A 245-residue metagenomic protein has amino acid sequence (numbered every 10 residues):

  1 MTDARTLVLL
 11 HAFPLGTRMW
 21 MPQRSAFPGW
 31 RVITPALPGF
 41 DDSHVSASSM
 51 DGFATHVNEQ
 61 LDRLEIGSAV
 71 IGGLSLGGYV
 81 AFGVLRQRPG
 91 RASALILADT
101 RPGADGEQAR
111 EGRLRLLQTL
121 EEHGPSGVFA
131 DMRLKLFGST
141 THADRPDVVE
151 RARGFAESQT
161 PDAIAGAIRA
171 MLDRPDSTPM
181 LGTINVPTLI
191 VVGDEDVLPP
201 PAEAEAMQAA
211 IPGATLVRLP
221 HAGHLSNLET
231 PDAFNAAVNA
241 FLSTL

Functional and structural regions predicted by a protein language model:
A12-L15, S75: Active-site glycine-rich loops that stabilize anionic/oxyanionic intermediates across multiple enzyme folds
R18-S25, W30-G72, R86-R88, A236-N239: Active-site loop/oxyanion-hole signature of alpha/beta-hydrolase fold enzymes
S68-G106: Conserved hydrolase catalytic core segment
D105-E111, H123-T183: Conserved alpha/beta-hydrolase catalytic His-Asp/Glu region
I184, I190-V192, D196: Short beta-strand/loop motif that positions the catalytic acidic residue of the alpha/beta-hydrolase fold
V197-E203: Conserved alpha/beta-hydrolase "acid-adjacent" motif
E205-H224: Catalytic histidine neighborhood in serine/cysteine hydrolases with alpha/beta-hydrolase-type architecture
A222-N235: Catalytic histidine-centered segment of alpha/beta-hydrolase-like enzymes
